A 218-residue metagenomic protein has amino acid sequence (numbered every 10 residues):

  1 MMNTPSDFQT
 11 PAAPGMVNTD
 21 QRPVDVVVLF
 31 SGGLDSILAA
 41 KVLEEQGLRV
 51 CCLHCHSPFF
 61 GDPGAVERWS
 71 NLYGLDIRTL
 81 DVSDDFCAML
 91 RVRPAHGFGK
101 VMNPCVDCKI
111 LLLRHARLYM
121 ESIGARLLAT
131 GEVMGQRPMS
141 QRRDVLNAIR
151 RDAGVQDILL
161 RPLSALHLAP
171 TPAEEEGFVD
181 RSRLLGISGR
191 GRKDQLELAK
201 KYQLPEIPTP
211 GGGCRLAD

Functional and structural regions predicted by a protein language model:
M1-K201: ATP-dependent adenylation/nucleotidyltransferase module used to activate substrates
P170, P208-D218: Internal, active-site/partner-interface "lid" segment
L184, I207-P208: Charge-rich, low-complexity segments
